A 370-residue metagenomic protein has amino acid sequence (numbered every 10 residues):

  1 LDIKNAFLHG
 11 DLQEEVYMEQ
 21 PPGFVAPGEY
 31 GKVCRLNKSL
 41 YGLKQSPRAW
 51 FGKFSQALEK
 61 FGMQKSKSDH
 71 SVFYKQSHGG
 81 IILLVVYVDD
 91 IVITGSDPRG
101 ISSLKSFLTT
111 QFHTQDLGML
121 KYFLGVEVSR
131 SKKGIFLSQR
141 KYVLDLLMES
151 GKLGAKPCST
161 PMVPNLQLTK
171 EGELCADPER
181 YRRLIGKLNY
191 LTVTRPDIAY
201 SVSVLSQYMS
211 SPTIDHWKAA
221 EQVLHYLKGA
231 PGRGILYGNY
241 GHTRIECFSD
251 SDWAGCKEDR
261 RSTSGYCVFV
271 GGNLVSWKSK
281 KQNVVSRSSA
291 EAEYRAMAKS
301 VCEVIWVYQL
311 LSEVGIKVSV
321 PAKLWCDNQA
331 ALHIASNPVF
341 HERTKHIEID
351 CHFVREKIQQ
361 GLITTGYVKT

Functional and structural regions predicted by a protein language model:
L1-H113: Metal/cofactor- and membrane transport-associated sequence elements
L1-I3, R244-K257: Two-metal-ion RNase H-like nuclease active-site motif
D2, M18, G42, F54 (+20 more regions): Mobile genetic element proteins and their domesticated derivatives, centered on retroelements and DNA transposons
L40, V88, D116-G234, K369: C-terminal reverse transcriptase regions that engage the nucleic-acid substrate
Q56-K60, R99-T110, L174, Y190 (+4 more regions): Alpha-helical coiled-coil heptad-repeat oligomerization segments
K65-S68, I93-S138, V143, V318-P321: Polymerase palm active-site segment centered on the conserved acidic dipeptide of motif C
Y122, R244, S262, L274 (+1 more regions): RNase H-like nuclease module associated with reverse transcription
Y226-S251, I316-V318: Structured nucleic-acid-interacting core domains from mobile-element enzymes and related host factors, especially RNase
